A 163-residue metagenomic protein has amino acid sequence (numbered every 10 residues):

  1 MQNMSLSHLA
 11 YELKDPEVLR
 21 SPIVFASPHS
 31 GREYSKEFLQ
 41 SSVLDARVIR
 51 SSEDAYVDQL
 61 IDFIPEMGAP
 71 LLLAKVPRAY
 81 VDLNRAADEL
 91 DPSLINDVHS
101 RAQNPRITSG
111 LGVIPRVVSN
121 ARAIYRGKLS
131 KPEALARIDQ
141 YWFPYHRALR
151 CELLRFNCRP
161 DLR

Functional and structural regions predicted by a protein language model:
M1-R163: N-terminal catalytic or cofactor-binding beta/alpha core of small enzyme domains
